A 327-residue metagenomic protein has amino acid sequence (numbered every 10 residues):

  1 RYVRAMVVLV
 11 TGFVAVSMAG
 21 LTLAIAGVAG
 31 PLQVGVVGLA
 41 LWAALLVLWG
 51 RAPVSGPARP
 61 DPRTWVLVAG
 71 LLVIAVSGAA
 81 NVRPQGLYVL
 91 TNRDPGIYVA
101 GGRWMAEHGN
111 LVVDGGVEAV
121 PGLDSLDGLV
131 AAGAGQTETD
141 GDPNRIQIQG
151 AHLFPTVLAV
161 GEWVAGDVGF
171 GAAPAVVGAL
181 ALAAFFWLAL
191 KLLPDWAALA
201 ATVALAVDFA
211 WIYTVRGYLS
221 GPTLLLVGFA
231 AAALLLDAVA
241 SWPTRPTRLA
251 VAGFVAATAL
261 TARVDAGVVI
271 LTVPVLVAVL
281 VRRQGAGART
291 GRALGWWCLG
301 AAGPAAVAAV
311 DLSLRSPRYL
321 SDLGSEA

Functional and structural regions predicted by a protein language model:
R1-T64, L299-A327: Membrane-embedded, hydrophobic transmembrane alpha-helices
R4, V168, F185-V207, L226 (+1 more regions): Transmembrane-helix signature of polytopic, membrane-embedded enzymes that assemble or transfer cell-envelope glycans
A24, L188, A201-T202, R248-V264 (+2 more regions): Membrane-interface alpha helices of multi-pass inner-membrane proteins
A43-G50, G169-L193, A230: Transmembrane-helix motifs of polytopic, lipid-linked glycan transferases
L67-V73, V251-A256, I270-P274, G285-S313 (+1 more regions): Hydrophobic alpha-helical membrane-interfacial segments at the cytosolic entry of transmembrane helices
R103-E162: Interfacial juxtamembrane loops and adjacent helix segments that form the catalytic/substrate-binding surfaces
P174, A210-L224: Short acidic/glycine- and proline-prone juxtamembrane loop motifs at membrane-interface regions of multi-pass membrane
A231-L249, A278-G285: Membrane-interface transmembrane helices that cradle and orient dolichyl/undecaprenyl
